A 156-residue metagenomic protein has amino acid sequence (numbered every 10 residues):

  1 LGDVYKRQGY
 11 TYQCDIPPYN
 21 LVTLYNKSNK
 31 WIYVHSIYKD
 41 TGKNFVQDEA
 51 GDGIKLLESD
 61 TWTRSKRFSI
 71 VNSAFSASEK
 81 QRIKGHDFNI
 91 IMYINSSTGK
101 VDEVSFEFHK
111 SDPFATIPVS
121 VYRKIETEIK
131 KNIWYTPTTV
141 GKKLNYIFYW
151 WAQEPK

Functional and structural regions predicted by a protein language model:
L1-Y5: Short, small-residue-biased leader/transition segments that mark boundaries at the very start of proteins
K6-K39, S96, K100-F108, R123-K156: Conserved "boundary/linchpin" sites in short secondary-structure elements
W31-S76, R123-W134: Acidic, low-complexity proline/glycine/alanine-rich linker and hinge segments
E79-D87: Short loop/turn motifs at secondary-structure junctions and domain boundaries
H86-I90, D102: Envelope-exposed proteins and targeting segments
M92-I94: Active-site-adjacent structural elements in enzyme catalytic domains
D112-S120: A short acidic/glycine-rich loop-to-helix N-cap element
